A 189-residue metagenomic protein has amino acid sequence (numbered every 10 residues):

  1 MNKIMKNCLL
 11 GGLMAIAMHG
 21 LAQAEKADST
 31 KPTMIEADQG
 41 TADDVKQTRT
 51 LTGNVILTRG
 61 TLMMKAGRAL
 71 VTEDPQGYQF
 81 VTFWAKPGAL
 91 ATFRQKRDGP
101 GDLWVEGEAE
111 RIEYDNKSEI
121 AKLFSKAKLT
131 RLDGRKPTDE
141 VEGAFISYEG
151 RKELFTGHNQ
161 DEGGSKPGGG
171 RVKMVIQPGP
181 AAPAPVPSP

Functional and structural regions predicted by a protein language model:
M1-P189: Mature-chain termini and adjacent capping regions
